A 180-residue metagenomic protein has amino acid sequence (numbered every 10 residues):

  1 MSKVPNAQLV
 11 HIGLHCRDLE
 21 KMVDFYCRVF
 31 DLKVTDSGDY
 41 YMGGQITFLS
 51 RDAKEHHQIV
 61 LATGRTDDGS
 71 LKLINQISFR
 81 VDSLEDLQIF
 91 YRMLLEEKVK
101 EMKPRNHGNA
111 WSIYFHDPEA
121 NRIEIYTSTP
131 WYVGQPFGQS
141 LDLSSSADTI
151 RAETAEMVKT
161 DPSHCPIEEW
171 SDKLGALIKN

Functional and structural regions predicted by a protein language model:
M1, A62-D67: Short beta-strand/turn micro-motifs at beta-sheet edges
K3-V4, H15-H56: Core segments of cupin and vicinal oxygen chelate
N6-A7, R17-E20, S78-R122, T127-V133 (+1 more regions): Vicinal oxygen chelate
A7-H11, K72-Q76: Short, solvent-exposed beta-strand edge segments and adjacent coil->beta transition regions
D39-M42, D67, R105-G108: A short beta-turn/loop motif at secondary-structure boundaries
Q45-T47, N75, W111-I113: Short beta-strand micro-motifs in enzyme catalytic cores
F48, I59-A62, E124: Conserved beta-strand in the GNAT
D52-H56, D68, L84-L87: Short, charged/polar surface micro-motifs in flexible loops or helix N-caps
